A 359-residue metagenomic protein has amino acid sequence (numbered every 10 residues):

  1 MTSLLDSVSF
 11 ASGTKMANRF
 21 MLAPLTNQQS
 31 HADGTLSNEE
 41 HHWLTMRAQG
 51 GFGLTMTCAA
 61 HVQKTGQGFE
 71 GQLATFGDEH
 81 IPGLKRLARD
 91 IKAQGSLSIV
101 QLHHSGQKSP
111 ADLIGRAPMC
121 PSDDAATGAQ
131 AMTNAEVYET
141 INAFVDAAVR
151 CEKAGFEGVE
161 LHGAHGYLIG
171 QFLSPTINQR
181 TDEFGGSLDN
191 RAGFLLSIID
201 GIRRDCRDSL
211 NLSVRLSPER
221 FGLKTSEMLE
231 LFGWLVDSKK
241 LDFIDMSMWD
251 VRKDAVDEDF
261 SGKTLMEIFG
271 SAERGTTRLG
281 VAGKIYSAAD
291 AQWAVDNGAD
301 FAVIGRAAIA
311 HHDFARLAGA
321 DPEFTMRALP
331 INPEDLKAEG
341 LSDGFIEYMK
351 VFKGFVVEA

Functional and structural regions predicted by a protein language model:
M1-A359: Flavin-dependent oxidoreductase catalytic cores
